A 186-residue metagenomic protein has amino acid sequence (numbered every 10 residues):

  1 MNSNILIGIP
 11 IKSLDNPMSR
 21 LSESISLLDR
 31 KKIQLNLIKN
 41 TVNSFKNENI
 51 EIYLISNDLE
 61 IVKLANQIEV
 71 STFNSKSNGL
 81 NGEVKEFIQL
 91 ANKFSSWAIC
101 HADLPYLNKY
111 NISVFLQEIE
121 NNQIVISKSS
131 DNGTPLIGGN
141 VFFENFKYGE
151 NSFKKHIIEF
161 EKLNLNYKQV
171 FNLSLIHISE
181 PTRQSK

Functional and structural regions predicted by a protein language model:
M1-L21: N-terminal nucleotide-binding beta1-loop-alpha1 segment
K32-I50: A short, N-terminal amphipathic alpha-helix
N49-S71: Acidic donor-binding segment of Leloir-type glycosyltransferases
N66-A98: Short phosphate-binding loop-to-helix
H101-P105: The conserved acidic donor/metal-binding loop of glycosyltransferases
Y110-D131: Conserved donor-nucleotide/metal-binding helix-loop-beta segment in metal-dependent transferases, i.e., the alpha-helix
G138, F142-F160: Short, glycine-/small-residue-rich phosphate/pyrophosphate-handling segment
H177-K186: Single conserved hydrophobic/aromatic residue that forms the stacking wall/gate of nucleotide- or nucleobase-binding
